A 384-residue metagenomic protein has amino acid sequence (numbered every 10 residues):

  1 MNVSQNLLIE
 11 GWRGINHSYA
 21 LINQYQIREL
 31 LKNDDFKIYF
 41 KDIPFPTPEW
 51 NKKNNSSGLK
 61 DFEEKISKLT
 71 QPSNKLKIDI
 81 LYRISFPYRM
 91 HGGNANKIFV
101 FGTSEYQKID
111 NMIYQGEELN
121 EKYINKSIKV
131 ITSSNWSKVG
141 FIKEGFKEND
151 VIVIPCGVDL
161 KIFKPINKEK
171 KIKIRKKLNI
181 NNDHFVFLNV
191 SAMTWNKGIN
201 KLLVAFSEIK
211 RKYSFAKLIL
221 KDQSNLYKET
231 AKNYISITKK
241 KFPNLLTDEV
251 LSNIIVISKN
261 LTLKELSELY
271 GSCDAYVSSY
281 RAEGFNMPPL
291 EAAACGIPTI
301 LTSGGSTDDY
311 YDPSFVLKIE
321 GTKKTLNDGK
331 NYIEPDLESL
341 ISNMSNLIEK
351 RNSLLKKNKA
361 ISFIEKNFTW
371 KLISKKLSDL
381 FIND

Functional and structural regions predicted by a protein language model:
L8, E49-K129, N135-I142: Extended catalytic core of nucleotide-activated donor transferases of GT-like folds
L8, N181-K197, L203-F206, L218-I219: Conserved donor-binding/catalytic core segment of Leloir-type glycosyltransferases
I142, V158-K177: Acidic anion/phosphate-binding donor-loop and adjacent secondary structure in glycosyltransferase catalytic cores
K228-K264: Nucleotide-activated donor-binding/catalytic signature segment of Leloir-type glycosyltransferases, i.e., the conserved
R281: Aromatic "clamp/platform" in nucleotide-sugar-dependent glycosyltransferases that forms part of the donor/acceptor
P298-L301, L317: Short hydrophobic beta-strand element within catalytic cores of glycosyltransferases and related nucleotide-activated
D308-N346: Change "using UDP/GDP/dTDP sugars" to "using nucleotide sugars
P335, S339, R351-F381: A charged, aromatic-enriched C-terminal amphipathic alpha-helix characteristic of glycosyltransferases across folds
